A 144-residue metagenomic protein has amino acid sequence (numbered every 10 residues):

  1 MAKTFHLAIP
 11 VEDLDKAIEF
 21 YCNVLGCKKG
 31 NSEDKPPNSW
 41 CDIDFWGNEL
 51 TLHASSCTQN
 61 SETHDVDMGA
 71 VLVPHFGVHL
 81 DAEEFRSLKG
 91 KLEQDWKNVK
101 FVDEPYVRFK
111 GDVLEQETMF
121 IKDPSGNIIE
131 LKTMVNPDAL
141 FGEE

Functional and structural regions predicted by a protein language model:
M1, V66-V71: Short, flexible turn/loop "capping" segments at secondary-structure junctions
M1-I18, F76, T133-E144: N-terminal beta-strand motif that seeds the catalytic metal site of vicinal oxygen chelate
K3, S39, W46-N48, L72-P74 (+1 more regions): Residues that flank catalytic or metal-binding motifs in active/ligand-binding sites
A8, K28-K35, R108, T133-D138: Conserved catalytic-core motifs of GNAT/GCN5-like acyltransferases
P10-S56: Core segments of cupin and vicinal oxygen chelate
L14-D15, V71, H75-S125: Vicinal oxygen chelate
T58-H64, V107-D112, A139-L140: A short, acidic/glycine-rich surface segment
